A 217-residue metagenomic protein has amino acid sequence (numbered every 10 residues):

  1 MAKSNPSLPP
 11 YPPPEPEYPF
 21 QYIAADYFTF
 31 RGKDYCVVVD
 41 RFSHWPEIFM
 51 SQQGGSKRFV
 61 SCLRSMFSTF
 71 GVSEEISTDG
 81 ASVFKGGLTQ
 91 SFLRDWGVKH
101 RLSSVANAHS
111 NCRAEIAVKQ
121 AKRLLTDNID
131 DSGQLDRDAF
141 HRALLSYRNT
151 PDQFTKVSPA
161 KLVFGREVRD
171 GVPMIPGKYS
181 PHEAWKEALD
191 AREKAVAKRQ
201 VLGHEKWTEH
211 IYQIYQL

Functional and structural regions predicted by a protein language model:
M1, T89-L217: Domain-scale segment recognizer with a strong primary affinity for retroviral/LTR-retrotransposon integrase
M1-Y35: Mobile-element integrase/transposase regions, centering on the N-terminal DNA-binding/Zn-coordinating module
Y27, R41, Q53, G80 (+2 more regions): Residues immediately flanking
F30-D34, W45-P46, S56, V83-G86 (+2 more regions): Flexible loop/turn segments at secondary-structure boundaries
D40-M50: Electropositive, glycine- and tryptophan-enriched low-complexity nucleic-acid-binding patches
I48-F70, S82: Active-site beta-loop-alpha junctions of metal-dependent nucleic acid enzymes, especially the RNase H-like/DDE
F67-S73, D95-K99: Secondary-structure transition/capping motifs at alpha-helix termini and the adjoining loop/turn into the next element
F70-K85, N111: Acidic/histidine-rich, metal-coordinating catalytic segments
